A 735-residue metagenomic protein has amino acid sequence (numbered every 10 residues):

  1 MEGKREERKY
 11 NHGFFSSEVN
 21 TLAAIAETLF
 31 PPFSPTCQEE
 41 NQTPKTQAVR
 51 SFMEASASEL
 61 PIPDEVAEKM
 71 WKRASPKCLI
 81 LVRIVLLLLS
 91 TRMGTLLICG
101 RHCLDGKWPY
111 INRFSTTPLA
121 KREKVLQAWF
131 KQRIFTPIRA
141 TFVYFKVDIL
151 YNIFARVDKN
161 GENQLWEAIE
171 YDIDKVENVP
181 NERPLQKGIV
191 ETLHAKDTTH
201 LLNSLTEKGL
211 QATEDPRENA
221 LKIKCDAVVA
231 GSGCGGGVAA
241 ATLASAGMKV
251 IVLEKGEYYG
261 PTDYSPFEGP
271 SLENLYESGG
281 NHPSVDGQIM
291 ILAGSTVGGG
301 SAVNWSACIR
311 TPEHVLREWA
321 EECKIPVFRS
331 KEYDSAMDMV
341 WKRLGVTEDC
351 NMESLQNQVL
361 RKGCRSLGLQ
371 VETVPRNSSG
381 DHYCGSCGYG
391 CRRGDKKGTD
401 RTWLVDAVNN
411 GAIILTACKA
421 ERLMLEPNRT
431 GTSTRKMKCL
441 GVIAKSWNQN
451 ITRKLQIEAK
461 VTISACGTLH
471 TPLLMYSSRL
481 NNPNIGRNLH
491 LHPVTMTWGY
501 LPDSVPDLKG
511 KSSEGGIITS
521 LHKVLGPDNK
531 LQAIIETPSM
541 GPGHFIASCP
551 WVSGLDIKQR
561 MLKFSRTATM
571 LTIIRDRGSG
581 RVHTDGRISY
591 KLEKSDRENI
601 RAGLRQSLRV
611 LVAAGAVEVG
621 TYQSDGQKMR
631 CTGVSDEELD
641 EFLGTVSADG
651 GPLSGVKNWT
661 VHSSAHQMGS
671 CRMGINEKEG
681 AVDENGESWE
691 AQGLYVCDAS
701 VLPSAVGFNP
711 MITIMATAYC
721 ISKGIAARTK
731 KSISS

Functional and structural regions predicted by a protein language model:
M1-I111: Near-N-terminal "mature-domain entry" segment
E2-S16, A48-K77, R113, I134-D226 (+3 more regions): Extreme N-terminal leader/targeting segments of oxidoreductases
Y110, F114-V143, L150-I153, V297 (+2 more regions): Rossmann-like flavin
Y151-F154, E162-Q211, D215, P326-P427 (+2 more regions): Conserved redox-cofactor binding core of oxidoreductases
E218-V252: N-terminal Rossmann-like FAD-binding beta1-loop-alpha1 element of flavoenzymes
T242-G269, M290, T296, N409 (+5 more regions): Glycine-rich loop(s) and the adjacent beta-strand/alpha-helix scaffold that form part
M248, K255-H314, N357-R365: N-terminal FAD cofactor-binding segment of flavoenzymes
N482-V612, K628, V656, S664-G669 (+2 more regions): FAD cofactor-binding and catalytic pocket of flavoenzymes
